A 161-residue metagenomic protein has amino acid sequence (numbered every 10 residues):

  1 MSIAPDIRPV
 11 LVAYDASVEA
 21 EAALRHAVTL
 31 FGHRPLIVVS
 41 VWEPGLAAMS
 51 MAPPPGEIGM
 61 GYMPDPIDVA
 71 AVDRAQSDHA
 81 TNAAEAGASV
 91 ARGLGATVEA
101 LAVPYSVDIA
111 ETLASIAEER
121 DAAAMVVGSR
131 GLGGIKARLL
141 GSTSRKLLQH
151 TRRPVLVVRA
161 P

Functional and structural regions predicted by a protein language model:
M1-P5, V72-Q76, T81-M125: Structural beta-alpha unit
S2-D68, A96-E99: Small/aliphatic-rich secondary-structure junction motif
P5-I7, A110, A124-H150, A160: Glycine-rich, Arg-bearing micro-motifs that act as flexible, cationic patches
R25, A114, R145: Active-site phosphate/pyrophosphate- and oxyanion-stabilizing loops and adjacent acidic/basic residues in soluble
P53-E57, A117-E119, T143-S144: Short, hinge-like loop/turn segments at secondary-structure boundaries
